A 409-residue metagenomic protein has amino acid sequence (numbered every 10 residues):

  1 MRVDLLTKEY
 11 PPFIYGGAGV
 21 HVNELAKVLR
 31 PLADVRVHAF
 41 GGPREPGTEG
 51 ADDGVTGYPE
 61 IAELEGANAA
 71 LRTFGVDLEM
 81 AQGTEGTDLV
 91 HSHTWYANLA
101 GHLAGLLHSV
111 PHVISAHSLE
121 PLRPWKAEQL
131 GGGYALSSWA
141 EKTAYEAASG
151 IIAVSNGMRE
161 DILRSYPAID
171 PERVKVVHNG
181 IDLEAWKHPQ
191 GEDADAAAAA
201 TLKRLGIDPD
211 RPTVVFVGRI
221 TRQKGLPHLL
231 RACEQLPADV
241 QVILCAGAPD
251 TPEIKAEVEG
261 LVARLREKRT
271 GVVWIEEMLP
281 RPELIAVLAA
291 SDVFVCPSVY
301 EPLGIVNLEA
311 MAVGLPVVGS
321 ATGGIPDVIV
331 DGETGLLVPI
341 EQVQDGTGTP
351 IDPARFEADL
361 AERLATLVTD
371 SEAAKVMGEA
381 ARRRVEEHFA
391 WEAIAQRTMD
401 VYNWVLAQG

Functional and structural regions predicted by a protein language model:
M1-G47, G409: N-terminal subdomain of nucleotide-sugar transferases
V20, P212, F216-Q235, A256: A conserved mid-protein helix/loop that constitutes part of the nucleotide-sugar donor-binding site
P43, I181, Q241-G260: Glycosyltransferase donor-sugar binding loop
G157, G180: Carbohydrate-associated surface elements
K255-M278, P282: Nucleotide-activated donor-binding/catalytic signature segment of Leloir-type glycosyltransferases, i.e., the conserved
A286-S291: Short alpha-helical donor nucleotide-sugar binding micro-motif in glycosyltransferases
V299: Aromatic "clamp/platform" in nucleotide-sugar-dependent glycosyltransferases that forms part of the donor/acceptor
P316-G319, I329, L336-L337: Short hydrophobic beta-strand element within catalytic cores of glycosyltransferases and related nucleotide-activated
